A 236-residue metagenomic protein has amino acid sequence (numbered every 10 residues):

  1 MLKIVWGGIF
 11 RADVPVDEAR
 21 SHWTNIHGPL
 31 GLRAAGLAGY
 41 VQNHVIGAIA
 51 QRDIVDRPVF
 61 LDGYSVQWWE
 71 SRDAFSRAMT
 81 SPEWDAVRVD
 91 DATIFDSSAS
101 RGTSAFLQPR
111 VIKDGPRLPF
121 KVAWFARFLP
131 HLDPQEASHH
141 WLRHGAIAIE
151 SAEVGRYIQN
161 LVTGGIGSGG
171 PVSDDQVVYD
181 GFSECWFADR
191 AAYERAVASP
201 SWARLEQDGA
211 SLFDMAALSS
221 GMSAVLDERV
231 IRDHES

Functional and structural regions predicted by a protein language model:
M1-S236: Macromolecular interaction modules
